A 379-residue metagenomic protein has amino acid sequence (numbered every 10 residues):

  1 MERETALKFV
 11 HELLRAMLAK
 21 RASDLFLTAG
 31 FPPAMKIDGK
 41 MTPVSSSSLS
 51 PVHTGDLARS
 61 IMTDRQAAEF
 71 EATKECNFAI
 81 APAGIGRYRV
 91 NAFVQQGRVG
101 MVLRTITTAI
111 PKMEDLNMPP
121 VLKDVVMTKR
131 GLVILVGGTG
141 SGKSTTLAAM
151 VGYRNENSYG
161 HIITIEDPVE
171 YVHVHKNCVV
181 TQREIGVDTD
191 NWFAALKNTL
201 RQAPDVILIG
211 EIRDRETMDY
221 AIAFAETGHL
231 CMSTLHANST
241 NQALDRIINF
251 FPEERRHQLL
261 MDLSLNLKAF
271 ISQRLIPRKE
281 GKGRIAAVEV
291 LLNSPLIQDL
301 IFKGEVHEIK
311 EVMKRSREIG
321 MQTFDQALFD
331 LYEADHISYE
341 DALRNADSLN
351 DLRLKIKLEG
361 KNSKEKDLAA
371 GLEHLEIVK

Functional and structural regions predicted by a protein language model:
M1-K379: Short, flexible helix-loop junctions that flank or precede catalytic/ligand sites
